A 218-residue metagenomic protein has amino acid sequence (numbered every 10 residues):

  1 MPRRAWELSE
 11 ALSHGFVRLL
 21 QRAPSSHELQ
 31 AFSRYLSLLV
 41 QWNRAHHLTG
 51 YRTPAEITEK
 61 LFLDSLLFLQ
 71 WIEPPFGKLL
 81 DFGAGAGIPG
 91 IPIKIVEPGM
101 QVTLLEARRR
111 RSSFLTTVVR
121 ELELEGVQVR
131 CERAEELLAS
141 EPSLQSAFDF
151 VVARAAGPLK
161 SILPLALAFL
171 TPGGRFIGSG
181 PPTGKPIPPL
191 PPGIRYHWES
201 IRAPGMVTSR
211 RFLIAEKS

Functional and structural regions predicted by a protein language model:
M1-F76, L80, R110-V127: Class I SAM-dependent transferase core
K78, G90, G99-T103, A107-S218: S-adenosylmethionine
G83-G87: Class I SAM-dependent methyltransferase "Motif I" SAM/SAH-binding loop
K94-I95: Gly/Ala-rich phosphate-binding loop of Rossmann-like dinucleotide-binding domains, activating on the conserved
